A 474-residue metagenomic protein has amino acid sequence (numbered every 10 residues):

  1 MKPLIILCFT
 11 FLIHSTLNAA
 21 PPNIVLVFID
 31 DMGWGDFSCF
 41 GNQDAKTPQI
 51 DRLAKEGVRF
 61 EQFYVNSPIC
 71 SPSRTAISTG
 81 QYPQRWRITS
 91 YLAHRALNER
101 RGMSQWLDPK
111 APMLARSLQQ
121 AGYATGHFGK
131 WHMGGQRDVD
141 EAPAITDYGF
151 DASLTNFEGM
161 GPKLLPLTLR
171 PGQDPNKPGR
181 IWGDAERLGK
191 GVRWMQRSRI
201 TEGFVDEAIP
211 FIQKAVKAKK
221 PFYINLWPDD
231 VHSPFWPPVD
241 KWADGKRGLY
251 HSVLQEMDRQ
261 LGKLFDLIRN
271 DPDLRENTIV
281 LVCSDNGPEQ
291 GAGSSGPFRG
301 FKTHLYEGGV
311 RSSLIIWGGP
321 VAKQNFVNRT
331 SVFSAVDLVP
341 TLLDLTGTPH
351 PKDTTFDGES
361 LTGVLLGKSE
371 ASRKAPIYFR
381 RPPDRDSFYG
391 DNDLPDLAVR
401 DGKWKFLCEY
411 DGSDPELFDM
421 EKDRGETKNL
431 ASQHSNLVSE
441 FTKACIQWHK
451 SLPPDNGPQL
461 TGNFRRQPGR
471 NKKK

Functional and structural regions predicted by a protein language model:
K2, L17-P415, M420, R424-K443 (+2 more regions): Formylglycine-dependent sulfatase
I5-S15: Bacterial N-terminal signal peptides
